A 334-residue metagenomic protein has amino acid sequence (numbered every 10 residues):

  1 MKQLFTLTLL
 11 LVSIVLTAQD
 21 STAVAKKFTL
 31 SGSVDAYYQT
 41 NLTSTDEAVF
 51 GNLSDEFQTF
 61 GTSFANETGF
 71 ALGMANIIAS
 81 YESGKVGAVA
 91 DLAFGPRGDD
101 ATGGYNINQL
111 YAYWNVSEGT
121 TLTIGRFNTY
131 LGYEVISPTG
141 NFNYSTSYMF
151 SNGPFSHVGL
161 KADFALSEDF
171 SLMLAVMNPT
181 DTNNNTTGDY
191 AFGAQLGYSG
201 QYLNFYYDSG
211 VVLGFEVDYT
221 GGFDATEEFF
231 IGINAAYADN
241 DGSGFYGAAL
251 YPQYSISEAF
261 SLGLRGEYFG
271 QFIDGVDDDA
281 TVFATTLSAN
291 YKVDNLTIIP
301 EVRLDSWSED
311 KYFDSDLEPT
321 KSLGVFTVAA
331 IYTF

Functional and structural regions predicted by a protein language model:
M1-A25: Cleavable N-terminal export/targeting peptides
Q3-L4, F127, G266: Hydrophobic alpha-helical segments, especially transmembrane helices and their immediate juxtamembrane helical caps
F5, K85-G87, T120, F170 (+3 more regions): Secondary-structure boundary/capping signal
I14-V15, E47, F313: Hydrophobic alpha-helical membrane context
T22-D46, F50, T59-D181, G188-Y190 (+3 more regions): Outer membrane beta-barrel
F60-E67, G98-G103, L110, T123 (+3 more regions): Outer-membrane beta-barrel pore domains
P154, N184-A191, D208-E216: Short, contiguous, pocket-lining structural segments that sit at or immediately flank catalytic/ligand-binding sites
